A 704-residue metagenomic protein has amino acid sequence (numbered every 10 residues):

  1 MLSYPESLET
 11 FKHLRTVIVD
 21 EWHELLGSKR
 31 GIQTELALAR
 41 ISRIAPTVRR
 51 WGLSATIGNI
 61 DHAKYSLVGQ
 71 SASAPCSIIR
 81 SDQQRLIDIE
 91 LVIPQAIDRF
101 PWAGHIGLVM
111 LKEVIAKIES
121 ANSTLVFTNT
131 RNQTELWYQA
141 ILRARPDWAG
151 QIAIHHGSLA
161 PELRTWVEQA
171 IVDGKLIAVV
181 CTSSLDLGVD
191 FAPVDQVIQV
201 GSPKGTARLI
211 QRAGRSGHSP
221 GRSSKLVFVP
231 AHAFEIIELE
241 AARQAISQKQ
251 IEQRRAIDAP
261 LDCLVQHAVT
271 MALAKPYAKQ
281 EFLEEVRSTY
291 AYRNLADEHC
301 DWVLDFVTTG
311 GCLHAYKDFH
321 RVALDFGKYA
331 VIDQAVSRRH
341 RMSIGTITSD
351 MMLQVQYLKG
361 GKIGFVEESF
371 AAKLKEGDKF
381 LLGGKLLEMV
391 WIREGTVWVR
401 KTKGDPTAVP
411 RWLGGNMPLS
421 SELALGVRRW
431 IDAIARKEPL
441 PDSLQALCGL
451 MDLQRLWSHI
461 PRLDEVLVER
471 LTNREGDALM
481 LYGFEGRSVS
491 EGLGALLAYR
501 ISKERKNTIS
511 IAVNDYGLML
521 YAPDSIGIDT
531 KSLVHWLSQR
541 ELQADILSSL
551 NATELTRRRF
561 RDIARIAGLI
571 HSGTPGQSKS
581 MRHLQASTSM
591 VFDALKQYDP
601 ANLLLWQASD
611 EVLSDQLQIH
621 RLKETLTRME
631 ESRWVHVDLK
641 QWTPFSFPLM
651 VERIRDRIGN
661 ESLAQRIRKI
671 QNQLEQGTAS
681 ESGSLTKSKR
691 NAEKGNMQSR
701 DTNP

Functional and structural regions predicted by a protein language model:
L2-A274, K279-Y329: Helicase motor core with emphasis on the C-terminal RecA-like subdomain
L187, T206-R208, S216-I236, I246-Q250 (+12 more regions): Long C-terminal interaction/binding lobes of large macromolecular proteins
L283-M352, V366-E367, P410-R411, P418-P704: Extended, highly charged accessory segments
I347-S349, L374, L381: Short, well-ordered loop/turn sites that connect or cap secondary structure elements
Q354-Y357, R400: Short, acidic/hydrophobic/Gly-rich beta-strand patch recurrent on exposed beta strands that often constitutes part
G360-K379: A conserved acidic, glycine/proline-rich C-terminal tail/linker
K385-I392: Short beta-strand-centered aromatic/proline hotspots
R393-P410: Short, solvent-exposed secondary-structure boundary/capping segments
